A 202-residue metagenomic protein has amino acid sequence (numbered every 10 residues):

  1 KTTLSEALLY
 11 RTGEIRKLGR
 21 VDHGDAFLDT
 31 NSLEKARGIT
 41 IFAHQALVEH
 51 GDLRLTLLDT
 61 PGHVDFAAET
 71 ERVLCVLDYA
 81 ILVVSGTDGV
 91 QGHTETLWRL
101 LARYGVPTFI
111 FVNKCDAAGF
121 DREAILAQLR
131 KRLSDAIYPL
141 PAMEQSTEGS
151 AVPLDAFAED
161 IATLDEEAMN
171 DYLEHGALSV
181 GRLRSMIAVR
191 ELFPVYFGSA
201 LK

Functional and structural regions predicted by a protein language model:
K1-V84, D88-V90, K131-P139, T163-D165: P-loop NTPase switch module centered on the Walker A-proximal segment
G86-K202: P-loop NTPase catalytic nucleotide-binding module
